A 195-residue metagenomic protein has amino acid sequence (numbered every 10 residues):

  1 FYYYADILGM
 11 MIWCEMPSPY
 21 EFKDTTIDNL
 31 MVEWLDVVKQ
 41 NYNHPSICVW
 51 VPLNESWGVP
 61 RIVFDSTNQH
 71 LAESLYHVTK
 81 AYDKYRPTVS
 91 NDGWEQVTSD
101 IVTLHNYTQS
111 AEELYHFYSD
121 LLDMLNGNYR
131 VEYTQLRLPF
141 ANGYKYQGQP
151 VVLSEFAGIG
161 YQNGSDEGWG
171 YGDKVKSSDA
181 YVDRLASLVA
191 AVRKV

Functional and structural regions predicted by a protein language model:
F1-V195: Substrate-binding/catalytic cleft of secreted carbohydrate-active enzymes, primarily glycoside hydrolases
